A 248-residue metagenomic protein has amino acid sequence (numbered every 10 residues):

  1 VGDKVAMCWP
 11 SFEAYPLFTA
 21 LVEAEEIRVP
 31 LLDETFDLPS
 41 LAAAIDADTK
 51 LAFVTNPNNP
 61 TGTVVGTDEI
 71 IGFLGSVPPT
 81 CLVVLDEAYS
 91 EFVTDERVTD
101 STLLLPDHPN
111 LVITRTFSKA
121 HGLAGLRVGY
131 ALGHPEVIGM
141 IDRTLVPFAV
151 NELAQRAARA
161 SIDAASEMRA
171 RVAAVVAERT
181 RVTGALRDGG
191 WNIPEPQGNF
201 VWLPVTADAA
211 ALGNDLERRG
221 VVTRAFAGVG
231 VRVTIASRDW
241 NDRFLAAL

Functional and structural regions predicted by a protein language model:
V1-V54: PLP-dependent aminotransferase-like
M7, R28, L85, I113-R115 (+2 more regions): Hydrophobic residues in well-ordered beta-strands that form the structural core
A20, L38-A47, P60-V83, E87-A120: Active-site pre-lysine segment of PLP-dependent enzymes
E26-V29, L51-N58, V83-E87, P194-P196 (+1 more regions): Short beta-strands and strand-loop turn motifs
L31, V175-V176, T180, G184-R219 (+1 more regions): Conserved PLP-binding catalytic core of the aspartate aminotransferase-like
D68, G72, N214-L248: PLP-dependent enzyme catalytic core of the Aspartate aminotransferase-like
N110-R187, W191-P194: PLP-dependent aminotransferase class I/II
